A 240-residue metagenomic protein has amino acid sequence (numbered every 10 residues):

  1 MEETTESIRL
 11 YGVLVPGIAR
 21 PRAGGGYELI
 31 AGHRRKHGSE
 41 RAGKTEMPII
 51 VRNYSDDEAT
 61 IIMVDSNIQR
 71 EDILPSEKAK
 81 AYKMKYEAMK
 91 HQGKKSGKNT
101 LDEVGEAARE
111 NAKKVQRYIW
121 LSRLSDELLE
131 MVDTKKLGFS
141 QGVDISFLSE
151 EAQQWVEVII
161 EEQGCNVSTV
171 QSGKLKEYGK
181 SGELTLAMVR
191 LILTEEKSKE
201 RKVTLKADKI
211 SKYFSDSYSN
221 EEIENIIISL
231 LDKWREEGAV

Functional and structural regions predicted by a protein language model:
M1-R52, M63-Q69: Short, charged/polar connector segments at secondary-structure boundaries
T4, R34-R35, T60, P75-K78 (+4 more regions): Helical mechanochemical/support elements of P-loop NTPase systems and associated helical scaffolds
R9, V13, K90, W120-R123 (+3 more regions): Signal for well-folded cores of large energy- and translation-related assemblies
Y54-E58: Positively charged, structured surface patches that bind polyanionic biopolymers
Q69-E150, W155: Alpha-helical interaction elements
R123-D126, K136-E195: EF-Ts-like protein-protein interaction surfaces
K174-L230: Charged/polar low-complexity intrinsically disordered segments, enriched in acidic residues
S229-V240: Short acidic DE-rich linear segments
